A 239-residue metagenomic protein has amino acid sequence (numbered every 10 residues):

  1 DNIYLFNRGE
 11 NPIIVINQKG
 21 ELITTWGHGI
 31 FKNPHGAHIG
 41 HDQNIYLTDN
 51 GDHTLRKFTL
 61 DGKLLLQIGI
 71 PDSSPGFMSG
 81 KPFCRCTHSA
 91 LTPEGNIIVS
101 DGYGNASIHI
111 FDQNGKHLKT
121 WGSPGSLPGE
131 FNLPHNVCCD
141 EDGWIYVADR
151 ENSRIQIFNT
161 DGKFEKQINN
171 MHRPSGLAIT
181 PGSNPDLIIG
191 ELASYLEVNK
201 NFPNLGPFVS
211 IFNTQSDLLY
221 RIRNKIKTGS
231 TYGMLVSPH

Functional and structural regions predicted by a protein language model:
D1-H239: Eukaryotic scaffold repeat domains enriched in small/polar residues
